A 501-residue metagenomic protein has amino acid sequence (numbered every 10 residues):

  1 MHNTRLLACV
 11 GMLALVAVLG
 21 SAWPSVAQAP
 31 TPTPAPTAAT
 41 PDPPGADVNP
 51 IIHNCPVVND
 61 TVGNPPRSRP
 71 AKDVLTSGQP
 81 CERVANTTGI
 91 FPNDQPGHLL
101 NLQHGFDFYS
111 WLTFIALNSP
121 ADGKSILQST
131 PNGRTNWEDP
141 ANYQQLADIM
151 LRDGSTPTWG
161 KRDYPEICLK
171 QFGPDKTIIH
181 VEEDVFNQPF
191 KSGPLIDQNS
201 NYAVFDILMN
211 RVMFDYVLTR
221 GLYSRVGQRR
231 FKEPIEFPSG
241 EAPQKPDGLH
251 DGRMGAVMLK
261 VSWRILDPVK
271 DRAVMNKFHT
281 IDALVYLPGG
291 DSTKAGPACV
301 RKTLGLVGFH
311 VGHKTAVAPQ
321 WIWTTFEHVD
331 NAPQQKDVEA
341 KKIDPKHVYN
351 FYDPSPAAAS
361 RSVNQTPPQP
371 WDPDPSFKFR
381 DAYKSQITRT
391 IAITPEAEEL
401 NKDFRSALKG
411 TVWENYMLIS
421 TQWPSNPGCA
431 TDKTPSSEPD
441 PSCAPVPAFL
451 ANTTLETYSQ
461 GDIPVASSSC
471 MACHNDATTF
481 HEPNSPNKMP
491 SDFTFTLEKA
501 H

Functional and structural regions predicted by a protein language model:
M1-G11: Bacterial N-terminal signal peptides that target proteins for export
T4-L6, V16, A35: Generic extreme N-terminus detector
V10-S21: Bacterial N-terminal signal peptides
G20-P34: Signal peptide processing junction and immediate N-terminal pro/mature segment of secreted/exported proteins
P30-A472, A477-H501: Conserved small-residue
